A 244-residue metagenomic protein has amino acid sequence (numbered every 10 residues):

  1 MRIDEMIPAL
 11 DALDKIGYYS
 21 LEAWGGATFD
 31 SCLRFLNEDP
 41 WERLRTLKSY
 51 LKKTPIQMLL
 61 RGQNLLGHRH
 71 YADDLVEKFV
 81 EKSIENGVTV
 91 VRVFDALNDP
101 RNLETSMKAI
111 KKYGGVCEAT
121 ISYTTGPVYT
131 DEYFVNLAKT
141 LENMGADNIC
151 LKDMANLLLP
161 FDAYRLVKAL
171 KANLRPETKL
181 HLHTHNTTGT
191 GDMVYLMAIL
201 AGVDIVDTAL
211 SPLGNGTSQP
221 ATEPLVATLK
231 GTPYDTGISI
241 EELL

Functional and structural regions predicted by a protein language model:
M1-R92, A96-L244: Catalytic cores and adjacent flexible loops of soluble metabolic enzymes that perform enolate/carbanion chemistry on
